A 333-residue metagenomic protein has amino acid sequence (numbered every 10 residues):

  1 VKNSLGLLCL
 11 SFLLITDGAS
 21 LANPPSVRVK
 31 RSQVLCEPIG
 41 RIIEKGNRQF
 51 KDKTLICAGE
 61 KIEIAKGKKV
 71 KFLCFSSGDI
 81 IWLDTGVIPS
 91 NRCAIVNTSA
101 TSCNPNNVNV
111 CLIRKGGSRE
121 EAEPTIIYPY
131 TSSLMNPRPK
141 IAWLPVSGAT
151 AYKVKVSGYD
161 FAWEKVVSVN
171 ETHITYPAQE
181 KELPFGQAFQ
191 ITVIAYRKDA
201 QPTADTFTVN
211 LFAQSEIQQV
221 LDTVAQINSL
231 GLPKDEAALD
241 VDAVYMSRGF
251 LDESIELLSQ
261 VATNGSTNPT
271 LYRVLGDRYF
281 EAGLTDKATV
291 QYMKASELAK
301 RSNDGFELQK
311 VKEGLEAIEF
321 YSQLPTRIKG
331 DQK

Functional and structural regions predicted by a protein language model:
V1-G6: Bacterial N-terminal signal peptides that target proteins for export
L8-T16: Bacterial N-terminal signal peptides
G18-A22: Boundary at the C-terminal end of the N-terminal hydrophobic targeting segment
N23-P145, A213, Q218, D240-V241: Flexible, surface-exposed loop/linker segments and immediately adjacent secondary-structure boundaries
K45-N47, F75-S77, V156-W163, S259: Change "in extracellular beta-sheet-rich domains … of secreted and cell-surface proteins" to "in beta-sheet-rich domains
V70, T150, D252: Glycine-centered loop/turn positions within well-structured domains that cap or flank conserved ligand/cofactor-binding
I88-A94, T98, N106, V110-L232: Long, contiguous interaction/recruitment modules in multidomain scaffold/adaptor proteins
L232-K333: Alpha-helical protein-protein interaction scaffolds
